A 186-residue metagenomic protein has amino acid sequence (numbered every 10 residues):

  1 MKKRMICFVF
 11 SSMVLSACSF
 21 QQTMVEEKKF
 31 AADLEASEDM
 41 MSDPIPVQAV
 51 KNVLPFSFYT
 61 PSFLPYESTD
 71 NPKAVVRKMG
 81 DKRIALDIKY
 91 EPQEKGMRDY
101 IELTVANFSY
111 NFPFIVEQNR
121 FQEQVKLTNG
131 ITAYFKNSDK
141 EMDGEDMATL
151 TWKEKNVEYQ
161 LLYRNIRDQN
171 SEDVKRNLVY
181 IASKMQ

Functional and structural regions predicted by a protein language model:
M1-R4: Positively charged n-region of N-terminal signal peptides that target proteins for export
I6-S12: Sec-dependent N-terminal signal peptides
S16-A17: C-terminal motif of bacterial Sec signal peptides marking the signal peptidase cleavage site
F20-V25: Terminal low-complexity, intrinsically disordered regions
E26, F30-T149, E154: Short, solvent-exposed recognition patches
Q160-Q186: Surface-exposed amphipathic alpha-helical segments
